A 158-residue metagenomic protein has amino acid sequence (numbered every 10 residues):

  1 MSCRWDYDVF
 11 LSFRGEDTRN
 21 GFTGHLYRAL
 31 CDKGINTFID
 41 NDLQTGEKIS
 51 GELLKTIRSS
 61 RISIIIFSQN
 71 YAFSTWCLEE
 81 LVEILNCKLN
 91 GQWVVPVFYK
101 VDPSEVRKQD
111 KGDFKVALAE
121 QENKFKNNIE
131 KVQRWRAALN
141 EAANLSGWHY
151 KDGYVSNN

Functional and structural regions predicted by a protein language model:
M1-I62, C87: Conserved N-terminal substructure of TIR/SEFIR domains
R28-D32, I49-V155: Cross-kingdom TIR/SEFIR domain
